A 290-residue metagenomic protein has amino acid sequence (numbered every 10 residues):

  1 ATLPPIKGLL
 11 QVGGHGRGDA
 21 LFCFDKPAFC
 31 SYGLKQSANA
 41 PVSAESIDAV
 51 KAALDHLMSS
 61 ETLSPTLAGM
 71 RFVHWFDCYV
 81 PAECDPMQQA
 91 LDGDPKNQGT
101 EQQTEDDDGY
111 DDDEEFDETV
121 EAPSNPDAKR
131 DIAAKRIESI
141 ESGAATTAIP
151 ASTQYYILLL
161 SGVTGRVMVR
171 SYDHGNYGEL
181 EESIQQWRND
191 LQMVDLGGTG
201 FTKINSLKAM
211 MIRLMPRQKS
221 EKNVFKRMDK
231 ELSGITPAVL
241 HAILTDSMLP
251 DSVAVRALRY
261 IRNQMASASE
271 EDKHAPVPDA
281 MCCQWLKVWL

Functional and structural regions predicted by a protein language model:
A1-L290: Extended alpha-helical scaffolding segments
